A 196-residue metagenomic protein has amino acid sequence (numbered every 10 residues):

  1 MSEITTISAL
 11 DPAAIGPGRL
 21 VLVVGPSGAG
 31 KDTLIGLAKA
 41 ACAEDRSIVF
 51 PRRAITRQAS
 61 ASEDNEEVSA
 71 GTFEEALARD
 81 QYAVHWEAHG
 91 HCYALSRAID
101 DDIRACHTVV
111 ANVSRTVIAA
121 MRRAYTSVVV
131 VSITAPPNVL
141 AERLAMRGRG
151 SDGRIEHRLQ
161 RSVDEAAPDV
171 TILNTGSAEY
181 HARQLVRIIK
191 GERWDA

Functional and structural regions predicted by a protein language model:
V23: Hydrophobic anchor at the beta1->P-loop junction of P-loop NTPases
P26: P-loop (Walker A) phosphate-binding loop of NTP-binding proteins
K31: Conserved lysine of the Walker
L34-I35: Post-Walker A alpha-helix
A40-F50: Post-Walker A helix-loop "phosphate-sensing" segment adjacent to the P-loop in P-loop NTPases
V49, R53-V109: ATP-dependent small-molecule kinase phosphotransfer cores that center on conserved nucleotide phosphate-binding segments
V110-S114, R123-R147: Conserved phosphate-donor/acceptor-positioning beta-strand/loop module used by diverse small-molecule
M146-A196: Small-molecule kinase domains that catalyze NTP-dependent phosphoryl transfer to phosphate-bearing small molecules
